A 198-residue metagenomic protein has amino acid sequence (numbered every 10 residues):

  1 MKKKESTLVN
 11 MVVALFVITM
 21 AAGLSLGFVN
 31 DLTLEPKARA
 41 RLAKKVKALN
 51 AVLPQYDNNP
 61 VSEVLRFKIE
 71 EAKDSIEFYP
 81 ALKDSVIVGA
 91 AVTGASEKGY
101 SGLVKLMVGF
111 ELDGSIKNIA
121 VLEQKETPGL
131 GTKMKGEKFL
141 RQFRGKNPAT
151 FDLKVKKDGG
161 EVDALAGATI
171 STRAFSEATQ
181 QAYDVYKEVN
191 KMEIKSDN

Functional and structural regions predicted by a protein language model:
K2-N198: Flexible, solvent-exposed loop/hinge segments and secondary-structure transition points
